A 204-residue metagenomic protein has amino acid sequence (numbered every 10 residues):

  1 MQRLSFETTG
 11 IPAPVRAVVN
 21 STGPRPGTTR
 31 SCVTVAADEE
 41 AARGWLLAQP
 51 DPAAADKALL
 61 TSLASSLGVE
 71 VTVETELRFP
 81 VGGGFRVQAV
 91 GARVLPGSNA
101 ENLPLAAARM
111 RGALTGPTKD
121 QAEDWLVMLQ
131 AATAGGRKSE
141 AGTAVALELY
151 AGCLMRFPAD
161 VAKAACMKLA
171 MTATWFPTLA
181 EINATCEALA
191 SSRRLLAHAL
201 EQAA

Functional and structural regions predicted by a protein language model:
M1-A204: Charged interaction scaffolds used for protein-protein
